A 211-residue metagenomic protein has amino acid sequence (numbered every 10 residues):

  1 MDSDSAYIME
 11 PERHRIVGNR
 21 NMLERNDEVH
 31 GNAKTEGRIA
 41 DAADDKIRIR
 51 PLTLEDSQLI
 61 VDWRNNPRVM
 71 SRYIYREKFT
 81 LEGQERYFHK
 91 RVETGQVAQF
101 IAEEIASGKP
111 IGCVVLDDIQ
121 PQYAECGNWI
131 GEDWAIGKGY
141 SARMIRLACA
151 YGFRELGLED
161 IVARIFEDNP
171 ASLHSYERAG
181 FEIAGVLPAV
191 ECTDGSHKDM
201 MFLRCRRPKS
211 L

Functional and structural regions predicted by a protein language model:
D2-L59, Q99, I105-L211: Acyl-donor (CoA/ACP) binding surface of acyl/acetyltransferases
R48, Y87-F88: Short secondary-structure capping/turn segments at boundaries of alpha-helices and beta-strands
I60-V61, V69, Q84, C126: Hydrophobic pocket/interface hotspot
R64: Residues forming the ATP-binding cleft of Hanks-type serine/threonine protein kinase domains
R68-Y87: Conserved GNAT-fold acetyl-CoA-binding loop/helix
F79-E82, R91-E93, G131-E132: Juxtamembrane/interface motifs at transmembrane-helix termini
K90-Q96, F181: Short loop/turn motifs at secondary-structure junctions and domain boundaries
